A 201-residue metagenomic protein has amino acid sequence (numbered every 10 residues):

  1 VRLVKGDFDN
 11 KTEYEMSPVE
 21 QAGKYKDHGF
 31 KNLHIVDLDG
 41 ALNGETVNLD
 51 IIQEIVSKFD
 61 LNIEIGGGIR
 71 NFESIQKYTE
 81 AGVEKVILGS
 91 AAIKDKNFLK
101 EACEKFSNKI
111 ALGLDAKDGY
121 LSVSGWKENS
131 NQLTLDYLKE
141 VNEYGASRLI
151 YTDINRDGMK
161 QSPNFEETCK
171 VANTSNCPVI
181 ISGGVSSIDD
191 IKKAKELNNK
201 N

Functional and structural regions predicted by a protein language model:
V1, L33-I35, L61-G67, V86-L88 (+4 more regions): Hydrophobic faces of well-ordered beta-strands that scaffold small-molecule active sites in alpha/beta enzyme cores
V1-K11, T79, V83-D157: Conserved anion-binding
D7-K26: Short catalytic helix/loop segments, enriched in acidic residues and glycine and frequently bearing histidine
Q21-V36, A81, E143-G145, L149: Catalytic domains of carbohydrate-active enzymes, especially glycoside hydrolases
K26-D27, Q53-K58, E101-F106, N142-E143 (+1 more regions): Acidic (Asp/Glu)-rich catalytic clusters
N32-D50, S90, I150-Q161: Glycine-rich, proline-tolerant flexible connector loops at the mouths of alpha/beta enzymes
T46-Q53, K96, K127-D136, Q161-K170: Charged helix-capping and loop-helix junction motifs
I51, V56-F59, I63-K85, E166-N201: Catalytic cores of alpha/beta
